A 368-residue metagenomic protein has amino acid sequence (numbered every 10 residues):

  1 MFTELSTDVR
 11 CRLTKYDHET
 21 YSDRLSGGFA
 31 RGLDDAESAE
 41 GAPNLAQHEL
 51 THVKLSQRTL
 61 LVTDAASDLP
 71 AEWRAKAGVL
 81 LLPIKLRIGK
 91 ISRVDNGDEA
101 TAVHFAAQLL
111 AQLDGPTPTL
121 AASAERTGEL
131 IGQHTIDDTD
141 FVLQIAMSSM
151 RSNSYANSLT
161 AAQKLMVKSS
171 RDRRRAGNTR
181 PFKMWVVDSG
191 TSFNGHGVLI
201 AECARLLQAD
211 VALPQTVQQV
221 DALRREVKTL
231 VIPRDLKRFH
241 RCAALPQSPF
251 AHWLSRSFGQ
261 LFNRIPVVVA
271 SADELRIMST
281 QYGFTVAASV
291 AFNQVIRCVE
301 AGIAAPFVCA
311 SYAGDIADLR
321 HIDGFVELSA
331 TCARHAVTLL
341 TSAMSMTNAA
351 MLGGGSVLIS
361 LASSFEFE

Functional and structural regions predicted by a protein language model:
T3-S6, R10-P83: N-terminal phosphate-binding or glycine-rich loops at protein starts, especially the Walker A/P-loop of NTPases
E4, V53-L55, W73-R74, T160-Q163 (+2 more regions): Mixed-charge interfacial surface used for oligomerization/domain docking and macromolecular partner engagement
R58-Q133: N-terminal glycine-rich anion-binding loop in soluble enzyme alpha/beta folds
L60, F141-L143: Structural motif
A124-I136, R171-R174, Q294-R297: Short, charged beta->alpha transition segments
A146-R174: Short Gly/Thr/Asp-enriched flexible loops that form oxyanion-binding sites at enzyme active sites
M147-M150, K183-T191, S345-T347: A short glycine/serine-rich beta->alpha loop
R173-L199: Long, charge-dense
